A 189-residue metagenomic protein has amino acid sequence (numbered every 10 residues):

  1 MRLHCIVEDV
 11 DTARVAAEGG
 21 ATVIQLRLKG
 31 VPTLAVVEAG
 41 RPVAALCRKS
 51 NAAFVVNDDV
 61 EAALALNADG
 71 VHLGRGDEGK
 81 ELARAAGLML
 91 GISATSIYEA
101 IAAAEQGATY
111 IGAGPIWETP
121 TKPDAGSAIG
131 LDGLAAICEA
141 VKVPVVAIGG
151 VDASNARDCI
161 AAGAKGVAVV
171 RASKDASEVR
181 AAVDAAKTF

Functional and structural regions predicted by a protein language model:
M1-Y110, G126-D132, A136, K142-V145 (+2 more regions): Conserved N-terminal beta1-alpha1 strand-loop-helix module at the mouth
K29, W117-T119: A short, flexible beta-alpha/helix-coil linker loop
T121-P123: Glycine/threonine-rich flexible loop motifs
